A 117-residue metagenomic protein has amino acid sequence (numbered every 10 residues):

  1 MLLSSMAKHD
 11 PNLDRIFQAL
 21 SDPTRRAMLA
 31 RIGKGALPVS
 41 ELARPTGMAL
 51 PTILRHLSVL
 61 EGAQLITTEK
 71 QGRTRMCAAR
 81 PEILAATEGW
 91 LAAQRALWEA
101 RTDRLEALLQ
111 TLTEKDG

Functional and structural regions predicted by a protein language model:
M1-N12, A30, A85-G117: Amphipathic alpha-helical dimerization/coiled-coil segments that flank or bridge DNA-binding/regulatory modules
A7, P11-T52, T74-A85, G89: N-terminal helix-turn-helix DNA-binding core of bacterial DNA-binding proteins
L20-P23, L60, E82, A93 (+1 more regions): Residue-level signal for short amphipathic helical patches enriched in basic/charged and nearby hydrophobic residues
E41, E61, E106: Acidic-residue sensor for enzyme active/binding pockets
R44, R55, E61-G62: Alpha-helical residues within the helix-turn-helix
